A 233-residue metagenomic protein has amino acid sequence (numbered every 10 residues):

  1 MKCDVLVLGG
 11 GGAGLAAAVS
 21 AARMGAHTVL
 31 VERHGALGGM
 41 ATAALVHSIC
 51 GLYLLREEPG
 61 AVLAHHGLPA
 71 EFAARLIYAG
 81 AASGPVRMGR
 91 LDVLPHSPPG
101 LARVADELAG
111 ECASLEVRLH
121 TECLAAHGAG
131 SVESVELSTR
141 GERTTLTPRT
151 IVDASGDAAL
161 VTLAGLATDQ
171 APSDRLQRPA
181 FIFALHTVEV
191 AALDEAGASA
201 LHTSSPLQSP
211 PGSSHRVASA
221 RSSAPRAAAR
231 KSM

Functional and structural regions predicted by a protein language model:
M1-G11: Beta1/beta-strand and adjacent pyrophosphate-binding region of the FAD-binding site in flavoprotein oxidoreductases
K2-C3, G141-T150: Core beta-strand elements of the Rossmann-like FAD/NAD(P) dinucleotide-binding domain in flavoenzyme oxidoreductases
L8, L146-G156: Short hydrophobic core segments
G10, T139, S155-G156, A164: Glycine-rich, N-terminal phosphate-binding loop of Rossmann-like dinucleotide-binding domains
G14: N-terminal Rossmann-fold NAD(P) dinucleotide-binding loop
S20, A26-H27, E32-A125, R178: Conserved N-terminal/central alpha/beta ligand/cofactor-binding core
H127-T145: Conserved beta-strand-loop-beta-strand element in the redox core of flavoprotein oxidoreductases
L160-M233: Rossmann-like dinucleotide-binding core of oxidoreductases
